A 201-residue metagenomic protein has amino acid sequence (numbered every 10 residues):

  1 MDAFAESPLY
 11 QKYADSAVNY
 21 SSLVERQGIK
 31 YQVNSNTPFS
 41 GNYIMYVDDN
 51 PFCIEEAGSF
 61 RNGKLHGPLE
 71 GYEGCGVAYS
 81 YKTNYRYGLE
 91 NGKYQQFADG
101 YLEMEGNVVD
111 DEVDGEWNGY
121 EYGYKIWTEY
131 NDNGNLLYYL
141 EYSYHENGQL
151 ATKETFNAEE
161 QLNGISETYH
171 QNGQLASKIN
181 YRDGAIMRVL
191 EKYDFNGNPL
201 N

Functional and structural regions predicted by a protein language model:
M1-N201: Glycine/tyrosine- and acidic-biased, solvent-exposed loop/turn segments at the edges of beta-strands
